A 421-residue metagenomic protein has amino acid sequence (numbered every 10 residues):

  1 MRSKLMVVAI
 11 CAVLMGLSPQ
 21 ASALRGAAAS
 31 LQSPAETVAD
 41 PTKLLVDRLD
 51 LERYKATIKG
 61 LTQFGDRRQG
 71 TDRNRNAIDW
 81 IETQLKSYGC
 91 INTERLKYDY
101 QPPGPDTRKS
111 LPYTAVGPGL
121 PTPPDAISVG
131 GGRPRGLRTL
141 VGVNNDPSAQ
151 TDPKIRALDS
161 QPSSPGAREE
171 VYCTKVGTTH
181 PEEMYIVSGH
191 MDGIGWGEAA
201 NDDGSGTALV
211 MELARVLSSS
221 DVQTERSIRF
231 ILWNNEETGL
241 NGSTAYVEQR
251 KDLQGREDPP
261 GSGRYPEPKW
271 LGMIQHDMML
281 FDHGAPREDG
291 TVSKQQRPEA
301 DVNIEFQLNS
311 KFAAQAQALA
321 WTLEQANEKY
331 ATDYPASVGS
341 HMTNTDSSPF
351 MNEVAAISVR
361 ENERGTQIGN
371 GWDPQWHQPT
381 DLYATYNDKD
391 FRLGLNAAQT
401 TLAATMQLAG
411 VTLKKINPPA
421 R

Functional and structural regions predicted by a protein language model:
V8-L17: Bacterial N-terminal signal peptides
L24-D79, T83, Y88-R95, K175-G177 (+3 more regions): N-terminal hydrophobic or amphipathic helices/low-complexity stretches enriched in small/hydrophobic/Pro/Gly
D40-L49, T62-R75, R156-P162, D192-G204 (+6 more regions): Second-shell loop/turn segments in exported
Y54-T62, T93-R95, E170-T174, M184-S188 (+8 more regions): Structural recognition of the beta-strand scaffold that forms the well-ordered cores of secreted hydrolase catalytic
A56-T174: A non-catalytic alpha/beta surface segment that caps or lines the substrate-entry region of metallo-dependent hydrolase
V171-C173, V187-L240, T401: Alpha-helical metal-binding/catalytic segments enriched in His/Glu/Asp
W233-D346, N352-A356, E363: Metal-dependent peptidase/peptidase-like ectodomains
G284-F306, S337-R421: Active-site-adjacent mobile loop/cap segments within catalytic or ligand-binding domains
